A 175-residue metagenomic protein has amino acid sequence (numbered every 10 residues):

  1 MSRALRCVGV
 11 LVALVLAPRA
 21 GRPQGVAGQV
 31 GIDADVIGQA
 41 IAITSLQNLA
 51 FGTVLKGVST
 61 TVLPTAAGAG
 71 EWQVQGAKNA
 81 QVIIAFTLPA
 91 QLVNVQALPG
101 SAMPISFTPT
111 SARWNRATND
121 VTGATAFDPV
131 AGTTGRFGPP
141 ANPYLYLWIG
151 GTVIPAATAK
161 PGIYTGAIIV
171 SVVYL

Functional and structural regions predicted by a protein language model:
M1-G9: Bacterial N-terminal signal peptides that target proteins for export
R3, L16-R19: Intrinsically disordered, low-complexity regions enriched in serine, threonine, proline and polar/charged residues
V8-A17: Bacterial N-terminal signal peptides
R22-A102, T134-L175: N-terminal small/polar-rich segments of proteins
N94-R136: Terminal beta-strand-rich extracellular "head" domains that mediate receptor/glycan or other ligand binding
